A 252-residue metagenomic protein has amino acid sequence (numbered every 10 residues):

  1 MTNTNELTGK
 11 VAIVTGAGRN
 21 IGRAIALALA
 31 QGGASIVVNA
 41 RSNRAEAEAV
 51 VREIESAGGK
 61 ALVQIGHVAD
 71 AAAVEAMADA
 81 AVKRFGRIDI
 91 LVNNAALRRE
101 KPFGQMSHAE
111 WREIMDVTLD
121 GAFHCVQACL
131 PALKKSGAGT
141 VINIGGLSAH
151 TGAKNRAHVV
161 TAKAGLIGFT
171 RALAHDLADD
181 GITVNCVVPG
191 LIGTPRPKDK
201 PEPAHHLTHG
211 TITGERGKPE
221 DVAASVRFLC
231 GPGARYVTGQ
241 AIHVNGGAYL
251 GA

Functional and structural regions predicted by a protein language model:
T2-N3, T151, H205, R227 (+1 more regions): Short C-terminal tail/terminal secondary-structure segment of NAD(P)H-dependent dehydrogenase/reductase domains
V11, G18-N20: Conserved glycine-rich cofactor-binding loop
P102-F103, E110-M115, P197, L207: Substrate-binding pocket helix/loop in short-chain dehydrogenase/reductase
V126, A162, T170: Active-site helix of classical SDR
P131, H175-D176, R235: Alpha-helical segment proximal to the catalytic Tyr-Lys
A138, A178, T183, V237-G239: Short, small/polar-rich loop/turn modules that mediate ligand/substrate recognition or access, typified
G146: Residue(s) in the substrate-gating loop at a strand-loop-helix junction that position the organic substrate next
